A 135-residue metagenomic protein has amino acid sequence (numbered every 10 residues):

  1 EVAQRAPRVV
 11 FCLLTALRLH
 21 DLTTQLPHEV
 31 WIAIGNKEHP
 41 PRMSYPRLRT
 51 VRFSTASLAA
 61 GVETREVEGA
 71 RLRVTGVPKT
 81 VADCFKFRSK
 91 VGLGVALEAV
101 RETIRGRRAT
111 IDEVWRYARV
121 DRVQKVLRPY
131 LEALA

Functional and structural regions predicted by a protein language model:
E1-A135: Nucleic-acid-binding surface
